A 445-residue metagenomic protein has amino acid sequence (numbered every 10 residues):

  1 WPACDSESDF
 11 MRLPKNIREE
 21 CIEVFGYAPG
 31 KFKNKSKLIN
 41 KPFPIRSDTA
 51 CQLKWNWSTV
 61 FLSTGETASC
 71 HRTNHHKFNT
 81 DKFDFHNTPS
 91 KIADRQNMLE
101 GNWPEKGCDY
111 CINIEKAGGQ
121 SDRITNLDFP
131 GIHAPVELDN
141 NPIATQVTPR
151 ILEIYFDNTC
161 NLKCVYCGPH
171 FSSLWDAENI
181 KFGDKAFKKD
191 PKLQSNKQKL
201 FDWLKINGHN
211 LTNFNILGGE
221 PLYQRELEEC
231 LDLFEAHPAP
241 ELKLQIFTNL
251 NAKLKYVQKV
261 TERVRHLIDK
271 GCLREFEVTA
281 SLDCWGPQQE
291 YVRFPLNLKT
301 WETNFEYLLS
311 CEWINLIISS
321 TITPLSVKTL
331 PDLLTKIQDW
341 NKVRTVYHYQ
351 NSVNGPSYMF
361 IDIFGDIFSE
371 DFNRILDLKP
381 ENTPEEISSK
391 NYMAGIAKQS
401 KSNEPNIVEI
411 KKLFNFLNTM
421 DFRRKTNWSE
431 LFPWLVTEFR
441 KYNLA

Functional and structural regions predicted by a protein language model:
W1-A68, N74-F83, N126, S195 (+2 more regions): Radical SAM enzyme [4Fe-4S]-AdoMet core and its adjacent flexible, acidic and glycine-rich loops/tails across
N34-N40, S58, N87-G101, T148-Y155: Short, intrinsically disordered, charge-biased short linear motifs at domain edges
D48, E105-C108, D157, N161: Residues immediately within or flanking Cys/His clusters that coordinate Zn2+ in small zinc-binding modules
Q52-T67, P142-H170, L211-N215: N-terminal pre-triad scaffold of radical SAM enzymes
R72-G118: Membrane-interface junctions of multi-pass transporters
I112-I114, C167-S173: Detector for the c-type heme attachment site
G119-R150, C160-L162, G183: Recognition helices and adjacent regulatory flanks at domain boundaries
P149-T159, H170-N196, H209-R225, H237-R263 (+3 more regions): Core AdoMet radical
